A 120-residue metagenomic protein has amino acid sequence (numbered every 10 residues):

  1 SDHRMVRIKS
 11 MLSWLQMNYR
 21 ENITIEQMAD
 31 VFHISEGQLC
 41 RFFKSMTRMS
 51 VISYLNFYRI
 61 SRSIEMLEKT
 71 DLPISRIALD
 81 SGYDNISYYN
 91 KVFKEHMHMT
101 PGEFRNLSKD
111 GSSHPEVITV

Functional and structural regions predicted by a protein language model:
S1-K9, S13, Q38-C40: An amphipathic alpha-helical interaction segment
H3-R4, M17, F32, K44: Residue-level marker of regulatory loop/turn positions in helix-turn-helix DNA-binding domains and in histidine
S13, M17, N22-E26, S45-N90 (+1 more regions): Terminal helix-turn-helix DNA-binding modules in bacterial transcription factors
E21, H98-M99: Short connector loops in the HATPase_c
Q27-E36: Helix-turn-helix
V31, D80-S81, H96: Residues within the alpha-helical elements of helix-turn-helix
G37, I86-S87, G102: Key DNA-contact positions within bacterial/archaeal DNA-binding proteins
